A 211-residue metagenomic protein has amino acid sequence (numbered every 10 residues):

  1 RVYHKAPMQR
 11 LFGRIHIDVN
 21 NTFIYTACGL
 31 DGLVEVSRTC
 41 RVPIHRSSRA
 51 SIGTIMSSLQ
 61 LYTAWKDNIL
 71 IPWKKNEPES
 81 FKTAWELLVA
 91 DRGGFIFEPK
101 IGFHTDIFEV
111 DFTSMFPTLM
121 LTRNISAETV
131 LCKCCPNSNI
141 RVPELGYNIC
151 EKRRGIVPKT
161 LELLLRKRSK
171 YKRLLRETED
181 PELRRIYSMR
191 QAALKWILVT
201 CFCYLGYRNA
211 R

Functional and structural regions predicted by a protein language model:
R1-R211: Conserved acidic
